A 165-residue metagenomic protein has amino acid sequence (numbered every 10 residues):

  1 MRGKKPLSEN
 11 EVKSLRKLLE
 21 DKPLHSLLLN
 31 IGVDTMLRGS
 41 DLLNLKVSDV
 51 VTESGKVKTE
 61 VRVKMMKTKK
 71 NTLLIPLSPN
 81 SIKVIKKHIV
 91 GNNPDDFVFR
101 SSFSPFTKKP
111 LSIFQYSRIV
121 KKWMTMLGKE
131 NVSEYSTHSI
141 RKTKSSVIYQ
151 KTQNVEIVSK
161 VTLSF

Functional and structural regions predicted by a protein language model:
M1-F165: Conserved catalytic core of the tyrosine transesterase superfamily
